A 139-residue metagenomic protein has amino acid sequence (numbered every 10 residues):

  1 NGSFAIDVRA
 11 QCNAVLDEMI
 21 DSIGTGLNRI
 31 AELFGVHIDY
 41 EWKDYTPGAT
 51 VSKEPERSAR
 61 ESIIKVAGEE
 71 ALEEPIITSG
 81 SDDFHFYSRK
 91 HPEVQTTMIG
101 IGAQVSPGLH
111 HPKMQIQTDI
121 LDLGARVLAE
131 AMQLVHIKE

Functional and structural regions predicted by a protein language model:
N1-E139: Metal-dependent amide/peptide-bond hydrolase catalytic core, centered on the "pita-bread" metallohydrolase fold
